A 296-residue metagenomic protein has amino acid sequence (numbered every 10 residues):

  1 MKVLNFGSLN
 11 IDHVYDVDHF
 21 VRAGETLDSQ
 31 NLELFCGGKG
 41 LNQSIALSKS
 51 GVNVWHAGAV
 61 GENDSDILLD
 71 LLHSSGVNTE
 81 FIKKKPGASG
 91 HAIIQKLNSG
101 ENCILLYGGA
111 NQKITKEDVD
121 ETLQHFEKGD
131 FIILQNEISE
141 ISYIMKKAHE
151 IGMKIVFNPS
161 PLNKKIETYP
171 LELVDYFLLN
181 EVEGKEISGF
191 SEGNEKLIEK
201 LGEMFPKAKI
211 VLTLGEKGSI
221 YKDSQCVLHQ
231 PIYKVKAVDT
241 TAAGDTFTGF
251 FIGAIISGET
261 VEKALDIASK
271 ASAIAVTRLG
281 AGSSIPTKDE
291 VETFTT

Functional and structural regions predicted by a protein language model:
M1-A59, S65-L69, A237: Glycine-rich phosphate/adenosyl-contacting loop at the front of the ribokinase-like
M1-L9, D70-K84, K96-H229: Ribokinase/PfkB-type carbohydrate-kinase core domain
V3, K164, N194-T296: Conserved phosphate-binding/catalytic region of the ribokinase-like
I11, K49-V52, H73, V77 (+8 more regions): Generic secondary-structure signature for well-ordered alpha-helical cores
V14, L105, I187, A275 (+1 more regions): Residues that scaffold the ATP/ADP-binding catalytic core of kinase and kinase-like folds
V21-S29, L178-N180, L228-P231: Short glycine/proline- and charge-enriched loop/turn segments that cap or connect secondary-structure elements
G87-G90: Short acidic/glycine-enriched loop/turn segments that link adjacent beta-strands
